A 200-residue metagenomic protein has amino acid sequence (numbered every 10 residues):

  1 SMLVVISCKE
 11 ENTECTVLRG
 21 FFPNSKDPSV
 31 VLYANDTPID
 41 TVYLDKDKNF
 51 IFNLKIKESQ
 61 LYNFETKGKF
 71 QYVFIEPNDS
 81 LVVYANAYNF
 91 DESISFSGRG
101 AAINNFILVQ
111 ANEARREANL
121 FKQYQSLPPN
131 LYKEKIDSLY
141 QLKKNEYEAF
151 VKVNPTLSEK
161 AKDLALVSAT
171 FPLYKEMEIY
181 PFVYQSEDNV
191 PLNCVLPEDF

Functional and structural regions predicted by a protein language model:
S1-I6: Sec-dependent bacterial lipoprotein signal peptides
C8-L164, M177: A non-transmembrane, solvent-exposed segment enriched in polar/low-complexity residues
L166-F200: Extended amphipathic alpha-helical segments with heptad-repeat/coiled-coil character used for oligomerization, fusion
